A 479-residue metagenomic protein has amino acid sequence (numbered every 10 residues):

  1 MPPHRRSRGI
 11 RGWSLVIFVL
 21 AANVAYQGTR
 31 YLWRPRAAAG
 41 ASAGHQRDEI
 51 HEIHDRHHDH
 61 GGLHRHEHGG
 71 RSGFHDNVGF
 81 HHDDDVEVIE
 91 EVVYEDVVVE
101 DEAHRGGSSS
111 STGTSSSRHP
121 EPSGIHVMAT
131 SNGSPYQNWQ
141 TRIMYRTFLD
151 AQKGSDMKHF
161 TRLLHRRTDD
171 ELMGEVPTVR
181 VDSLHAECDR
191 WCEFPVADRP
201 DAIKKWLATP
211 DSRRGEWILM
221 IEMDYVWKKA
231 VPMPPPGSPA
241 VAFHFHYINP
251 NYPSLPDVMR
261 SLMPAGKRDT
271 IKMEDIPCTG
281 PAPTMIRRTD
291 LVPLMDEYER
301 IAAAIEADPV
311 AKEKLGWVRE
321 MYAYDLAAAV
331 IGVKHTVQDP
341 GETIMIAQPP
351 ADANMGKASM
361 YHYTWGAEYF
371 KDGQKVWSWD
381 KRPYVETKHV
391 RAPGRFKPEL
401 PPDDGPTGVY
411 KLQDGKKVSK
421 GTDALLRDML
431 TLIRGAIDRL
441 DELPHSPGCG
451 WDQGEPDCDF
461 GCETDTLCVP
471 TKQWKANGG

Functional and structural regions predicted by a protein language model:
M1-G9, A38-H81, E87: Short, low-complexity, Lys/Arg-enriched N-terminal segments of secretory-pathway carbohydrate enzymes
R11-G40, G44, H60, H66-H68 (+4 more regions): N-terminal anchoring/stem segment of glycosyltransferases
Y136-Q137, D170-M173, V226-A230, P293 (+1 more regions): Short catalytic/ligand-binding loop motif for oxyanion handling, primarily in non-cytosolic enzymes, centered on
F160-R167, M220-E222, L315-G316, P340-A347: Short amphipathic alpha-helical segments embedded in low-complexity Lys/Glu-rich regions
A197-Y252: GT-A fold catalytic core of metal-dependent nucleotide-sugar glycosyltransferases, centered on the diacidic
N249-R268: E2/UBC-UEV (E2-variant) core
G266-E368: Catalytic core and acceptor-binding pocket of nucleotide-sugar-dependent glycosyltransferases
I331-G478: C-terminal catalytic/acceptor-binding lobe
